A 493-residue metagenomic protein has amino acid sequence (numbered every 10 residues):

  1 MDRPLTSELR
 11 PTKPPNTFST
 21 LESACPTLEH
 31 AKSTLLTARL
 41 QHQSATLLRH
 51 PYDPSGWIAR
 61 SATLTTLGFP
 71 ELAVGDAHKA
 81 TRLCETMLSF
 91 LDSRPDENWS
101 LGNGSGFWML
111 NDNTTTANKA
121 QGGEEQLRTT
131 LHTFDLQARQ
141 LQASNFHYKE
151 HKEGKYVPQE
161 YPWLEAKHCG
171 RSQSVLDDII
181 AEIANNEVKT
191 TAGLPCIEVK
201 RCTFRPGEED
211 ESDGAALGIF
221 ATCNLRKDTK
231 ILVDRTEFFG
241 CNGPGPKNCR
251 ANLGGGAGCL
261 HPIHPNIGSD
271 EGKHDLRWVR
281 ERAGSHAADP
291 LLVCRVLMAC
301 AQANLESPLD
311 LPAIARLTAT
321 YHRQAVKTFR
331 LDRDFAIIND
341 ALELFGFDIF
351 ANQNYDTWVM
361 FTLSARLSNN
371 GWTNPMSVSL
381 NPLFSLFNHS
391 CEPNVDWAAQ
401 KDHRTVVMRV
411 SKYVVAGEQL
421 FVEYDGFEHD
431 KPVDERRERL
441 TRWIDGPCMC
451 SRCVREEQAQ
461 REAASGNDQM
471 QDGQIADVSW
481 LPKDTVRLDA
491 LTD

Functional and structural regions predicted by a protein language model:
M1-D493: Short alpha-helical interaction motifs and adjacent low-complexity tails used for partner binding in regulatory proteins
